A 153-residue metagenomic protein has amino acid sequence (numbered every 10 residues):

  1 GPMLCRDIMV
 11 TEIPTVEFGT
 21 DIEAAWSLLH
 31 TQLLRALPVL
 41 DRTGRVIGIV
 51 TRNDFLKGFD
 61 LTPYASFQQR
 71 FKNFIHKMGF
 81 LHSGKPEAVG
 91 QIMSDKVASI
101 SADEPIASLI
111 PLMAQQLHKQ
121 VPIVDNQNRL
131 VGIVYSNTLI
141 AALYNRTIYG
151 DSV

Functional and structural regions predicted by a protein language model:
G1-L34, V39-R42, V46-I47, Q69-L112 (+3 more regions): Bateman/CBS regulatory modules and CBS-like beta-alpha motifs in cytosolic regions of diverse proteins
D7, D54, T138: Ca2+-coordinating acidic residues in Ca2+-binding motifs
Q32, T62, Q116: Residue-level signal for short amphipathic helical patches enriched in basic/charged and nearby hydrophobic residues
G48-T51, V131-L139: Short hydrophobic beta-strand motif reused across regulatory alpha/beta modules
L56-F71, L139-V153: A short, polar/charged loop-to-alpha-helix boundary motif
G58-F59, S108, L117: Contiguous N-terminal and early-domain "leader" segments and peripheral loops that mark the onset or edge of a domain
A98, A114-K119, N145: Alpha-helix capping at helix-to-loop junctions
A114-Q115, P122, N126, Y135 (+1 more regions): Extended hydrophobic
